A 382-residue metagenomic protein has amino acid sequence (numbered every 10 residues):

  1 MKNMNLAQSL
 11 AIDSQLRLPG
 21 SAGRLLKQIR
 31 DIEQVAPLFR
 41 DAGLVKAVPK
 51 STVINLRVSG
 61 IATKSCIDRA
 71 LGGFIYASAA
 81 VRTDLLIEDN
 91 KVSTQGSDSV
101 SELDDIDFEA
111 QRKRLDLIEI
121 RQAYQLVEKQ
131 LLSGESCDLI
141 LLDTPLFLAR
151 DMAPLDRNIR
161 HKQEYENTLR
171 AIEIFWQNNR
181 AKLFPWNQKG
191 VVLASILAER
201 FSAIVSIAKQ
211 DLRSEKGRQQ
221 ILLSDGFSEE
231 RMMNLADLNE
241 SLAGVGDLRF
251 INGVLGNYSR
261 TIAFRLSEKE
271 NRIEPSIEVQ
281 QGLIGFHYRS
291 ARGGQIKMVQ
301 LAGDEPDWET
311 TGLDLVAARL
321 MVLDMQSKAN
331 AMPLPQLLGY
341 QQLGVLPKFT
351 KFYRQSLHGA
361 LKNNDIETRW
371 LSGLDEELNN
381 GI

Functional and structural regions predicted by a protein language model:
M1-S51, L56, L117-I382: Long, contiguous domain-sized segments
L56-C66: Two-metal-ion RNase H-like nuclease active-site motif
S65-I106: Acidic, metal-ligating active-site segments
S99-Q122: Acidic/glycine-enriched edge-of-secondary-structure segments
